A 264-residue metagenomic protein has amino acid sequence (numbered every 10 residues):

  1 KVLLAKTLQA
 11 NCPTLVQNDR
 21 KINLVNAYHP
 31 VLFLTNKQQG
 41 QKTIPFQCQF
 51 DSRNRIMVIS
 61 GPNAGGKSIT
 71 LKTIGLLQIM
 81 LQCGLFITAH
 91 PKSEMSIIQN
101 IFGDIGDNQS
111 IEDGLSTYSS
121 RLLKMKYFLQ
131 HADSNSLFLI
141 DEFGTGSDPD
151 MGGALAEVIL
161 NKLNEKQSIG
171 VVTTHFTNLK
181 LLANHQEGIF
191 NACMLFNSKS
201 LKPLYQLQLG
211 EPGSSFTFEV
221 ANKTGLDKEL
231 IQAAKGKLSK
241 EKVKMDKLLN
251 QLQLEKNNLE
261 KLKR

Functional and structural regions predicted by a protein language model:
K1-L4: Extended, charged alpha-helical coiled-coil/arm scaffolds that mediate oligomerization and mechanical coupling in large
K6-L262: ATPase nucleotide-binding head domains, primarily ABC-like/P-loop NTPase cores
